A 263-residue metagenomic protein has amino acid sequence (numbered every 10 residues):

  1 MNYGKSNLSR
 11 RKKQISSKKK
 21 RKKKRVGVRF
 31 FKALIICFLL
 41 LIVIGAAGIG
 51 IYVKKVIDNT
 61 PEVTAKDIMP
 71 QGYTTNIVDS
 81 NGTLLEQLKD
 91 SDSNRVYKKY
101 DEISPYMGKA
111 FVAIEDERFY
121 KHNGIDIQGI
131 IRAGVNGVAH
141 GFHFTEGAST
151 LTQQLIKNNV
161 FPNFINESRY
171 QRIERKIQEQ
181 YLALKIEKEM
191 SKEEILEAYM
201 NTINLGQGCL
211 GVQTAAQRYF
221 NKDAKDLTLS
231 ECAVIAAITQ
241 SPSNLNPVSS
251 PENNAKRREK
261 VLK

Functional and structural regions predicted by a protein language model:
N2-L85, V138: N-terminal type II signal-anchor transmembrane helix that functions as the membrane-insertion/stop-transfer segment
Y3-S9, T74, D79-K263: Peptidoglycan glycan-strand catalytic modules in the bacterial/periplasmic cell-wall system
